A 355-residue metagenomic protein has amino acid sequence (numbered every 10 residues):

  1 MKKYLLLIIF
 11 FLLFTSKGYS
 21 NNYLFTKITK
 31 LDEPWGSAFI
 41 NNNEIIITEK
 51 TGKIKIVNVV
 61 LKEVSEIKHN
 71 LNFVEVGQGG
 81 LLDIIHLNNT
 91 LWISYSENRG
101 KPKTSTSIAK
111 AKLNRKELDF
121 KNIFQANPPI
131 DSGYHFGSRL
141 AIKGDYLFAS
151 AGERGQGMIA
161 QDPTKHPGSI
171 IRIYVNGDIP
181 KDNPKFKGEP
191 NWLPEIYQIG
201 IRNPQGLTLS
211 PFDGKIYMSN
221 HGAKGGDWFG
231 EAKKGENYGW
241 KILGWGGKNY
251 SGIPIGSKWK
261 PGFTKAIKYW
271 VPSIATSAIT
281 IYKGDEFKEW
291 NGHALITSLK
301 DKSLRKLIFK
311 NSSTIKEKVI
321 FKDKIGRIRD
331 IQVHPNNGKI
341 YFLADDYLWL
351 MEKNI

Functional and structural regions predicted by a protein language model:
Y4-F14: Sec-dependent N-terminal signal peptides
Y19-G157, G206-H221, P272-K310, P335-K353: Acidic, Gly/Ser/Thr-rich repeat motifs that build Ca2+-stabilized beta-propeller blades
T26-T29, K68-H69, F124-Q125, F186 (+5 more regions): Residue-level detector of conserved, well-ordered beta-strand and adjacent loop positions that form binding/recognition
W35, I328-D330: Repeated scaffold domains used in trafficking and secretory/extracellular systems, primarily beta-propellers
G79-L81, E153-K318, G326: Beta-propeller domain segments
E97, Q125-P129, K187-E189, G246 (+1 more regions): Short, solvent-exposed aromatic-acidic interface loops
I173-V175, L350-I355: Short beta-strand-to-coil "C-cap" segments at the C-terminal boundary of structured domains/repeats, marking
